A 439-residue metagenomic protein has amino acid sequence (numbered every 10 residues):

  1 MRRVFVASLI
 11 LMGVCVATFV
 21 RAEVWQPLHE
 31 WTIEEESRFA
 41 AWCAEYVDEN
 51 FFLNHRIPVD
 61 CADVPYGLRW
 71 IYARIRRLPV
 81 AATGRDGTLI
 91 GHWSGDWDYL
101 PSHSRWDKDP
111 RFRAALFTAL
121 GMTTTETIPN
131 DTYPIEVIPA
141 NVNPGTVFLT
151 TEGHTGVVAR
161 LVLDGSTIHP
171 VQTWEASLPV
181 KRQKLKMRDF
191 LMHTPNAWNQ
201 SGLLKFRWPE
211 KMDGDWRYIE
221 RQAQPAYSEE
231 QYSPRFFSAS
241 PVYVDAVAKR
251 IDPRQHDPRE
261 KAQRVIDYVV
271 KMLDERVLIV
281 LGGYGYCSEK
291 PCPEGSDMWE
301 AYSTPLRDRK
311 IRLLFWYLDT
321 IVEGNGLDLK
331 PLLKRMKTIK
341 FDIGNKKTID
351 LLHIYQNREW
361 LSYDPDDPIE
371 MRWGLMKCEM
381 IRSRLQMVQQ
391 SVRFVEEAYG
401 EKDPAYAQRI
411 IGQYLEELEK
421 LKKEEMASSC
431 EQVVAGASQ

Functional and structural regions predicted by a protein language model:
M1-S8: Bacterial N-terminal signal peptides that target proteins for export
S8-I10, V20: Cleavable N-terminal signal peptides
C15-A17: N-terminal signal peptide c-region/cleavage motif recognized by signal peptidases
E23-P110, T125-T127, E210-Q439: Mixed-charge, low-complexity intrinsically disordered regions
C61-A73, V80-A82, V142, V147-T150 (+2 more regions): Long, contiguous hydrophobic alpha-helical segments, chiefly transmembrane helices and signal peptides
S104-P134, A176-E220: A recognition module on extended beta-rich or small alphabeta surfaces enriched in W/G with H and D/E
F112-S166: ...with weaker cross-activation on analogous glycine-rich loops/strands in unrelated enzymes
T151, A159-L185: Catalytic Cys-His active-site segments of thiol-dependent hydrolases/isopeptidases
